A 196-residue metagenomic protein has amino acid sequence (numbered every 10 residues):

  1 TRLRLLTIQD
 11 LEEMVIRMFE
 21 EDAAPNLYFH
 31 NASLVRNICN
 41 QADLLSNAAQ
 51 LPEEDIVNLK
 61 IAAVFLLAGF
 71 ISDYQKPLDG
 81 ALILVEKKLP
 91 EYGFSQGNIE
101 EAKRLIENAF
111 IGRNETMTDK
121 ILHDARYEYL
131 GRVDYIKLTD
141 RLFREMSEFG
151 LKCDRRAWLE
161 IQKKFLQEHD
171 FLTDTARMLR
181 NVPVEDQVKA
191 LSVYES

Functional and structural regions predicted by a protein language model:
R2-E21, L34: Short alpha-helical hairpin
I16, C39-D43, E86: Amphipathic, well-packed alpha-helical segments that form the structural scaffold of globular domains
A23-D55, F65, F94, I111-S196: Divalent metal-dependent phosphate-bond-processing catalytic cores, especially two-metal-ion Mg2+/Mn2+ enzymes that act
F29, A68-K76, G93: Short coil/turn segments at secondary-structure boundaries
I38, E54-D73, A81, K103-F110: His-Asp-centered metal-binding catalytic motifs of divalent-metal-dependent phosphohydrolases/nucleases
I38, K76-Y92: An active-site-proximal "capping" alpha-helix that borders the catalytic cofactor pocket
Y92-N98: P-loop NTPase signaling cores
